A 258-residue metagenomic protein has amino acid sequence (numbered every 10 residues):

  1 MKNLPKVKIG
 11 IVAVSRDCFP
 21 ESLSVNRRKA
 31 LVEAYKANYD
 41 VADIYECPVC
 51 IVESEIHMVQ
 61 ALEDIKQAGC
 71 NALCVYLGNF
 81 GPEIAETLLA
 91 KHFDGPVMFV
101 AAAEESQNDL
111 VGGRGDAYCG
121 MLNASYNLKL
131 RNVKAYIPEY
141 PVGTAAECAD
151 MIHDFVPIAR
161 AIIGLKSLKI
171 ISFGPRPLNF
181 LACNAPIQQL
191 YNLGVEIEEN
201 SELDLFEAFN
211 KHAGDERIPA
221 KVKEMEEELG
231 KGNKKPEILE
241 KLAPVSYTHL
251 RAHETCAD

Functional and structural regions predicted by a protein language model:
K2-L122, E139-D154, F180, P186-Y247: Metallocofactor- and cofactor-centric catalytic cores in central/energy metabolism, strongly enriched
D94-M98, K134, K169: Proline-centered loop/turn at the N-terminus of a beta-strand
N123-P141: Conserved thiamine diphosphate
Y126, L168-K169, Q188: Active-site-proximal helix/loop capping residues that flank conserved catalytic or ligand/cofactor
P157-N184: Conserved anion/nucleotide-ligand pocket segment
H249-A252, C256-D258: Single conserved hydrophobic/aromatic residue that forms the stacking wall/gate of nucleotide- or nucleobase-binding
